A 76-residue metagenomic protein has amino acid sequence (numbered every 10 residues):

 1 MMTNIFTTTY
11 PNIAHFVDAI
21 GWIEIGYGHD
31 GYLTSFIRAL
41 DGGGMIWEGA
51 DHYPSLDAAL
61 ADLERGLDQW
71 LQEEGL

Functional and structural regions predicted by a protein language model:
M1-T34: Short N-terminal "domain-start" leader segments that mark the transition from disordered tails or signal peptides into
I25-E48, G66: Short aromatic-glycine-(Arg/Gly/Cys) micro-motifs in beta-strand/loop hairpins
G44-A58: A short, exposed loop/beta-hairpin motif centered on an aromatic-Gly-Thr core
R65-L76: Short arginine-rich
